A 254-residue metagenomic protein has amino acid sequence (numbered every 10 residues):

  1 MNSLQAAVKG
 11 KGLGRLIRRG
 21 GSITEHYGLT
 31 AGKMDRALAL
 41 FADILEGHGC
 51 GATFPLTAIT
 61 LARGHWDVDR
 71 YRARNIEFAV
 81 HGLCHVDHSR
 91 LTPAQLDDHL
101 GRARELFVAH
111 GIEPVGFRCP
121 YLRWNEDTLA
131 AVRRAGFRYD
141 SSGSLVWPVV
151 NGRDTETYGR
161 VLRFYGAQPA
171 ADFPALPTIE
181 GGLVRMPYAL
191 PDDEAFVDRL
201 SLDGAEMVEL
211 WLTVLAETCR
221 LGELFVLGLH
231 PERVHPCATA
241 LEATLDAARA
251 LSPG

Functional and structural regions predicted by a protein language model:
M1, G82-H88, D193: Conserved radical SAM core fold
M1-E77: Active-site beta->alpha N-cap acidic-glycine motif
T30-D35, T53-W66, V86-D97, R118-D127 (+2 more regions): Acidic-and-aromatic substrate-binding clefts and catalytic sites of carbohydrate-active enzymes
L38-A42, H65-D69, D97-R104, L129 (+2 more regions): Generic structural signal for well-ordered alpha-helices, preferentially at hydrophobic/aromatic core positions
L40, I44-G47, A52-T57, R72-R74 (+7 more regions): A structural signal for the main folded, soluble domain(s) of proteins
G47-G49, A205-G254: C-terminal domain-boundary segment and adjacent tail
A52-F54, F78-H81, V115-F117, Y139-S141 (+2 more regions): Hydrophobic faces of well-ordered beta-strands that scaffold small-molecule active sites in alpha/beta enzyme cores
A109-I112, R118-L221: Active-site-adjacent pocket scaffolds in enzyme catalytic domains
